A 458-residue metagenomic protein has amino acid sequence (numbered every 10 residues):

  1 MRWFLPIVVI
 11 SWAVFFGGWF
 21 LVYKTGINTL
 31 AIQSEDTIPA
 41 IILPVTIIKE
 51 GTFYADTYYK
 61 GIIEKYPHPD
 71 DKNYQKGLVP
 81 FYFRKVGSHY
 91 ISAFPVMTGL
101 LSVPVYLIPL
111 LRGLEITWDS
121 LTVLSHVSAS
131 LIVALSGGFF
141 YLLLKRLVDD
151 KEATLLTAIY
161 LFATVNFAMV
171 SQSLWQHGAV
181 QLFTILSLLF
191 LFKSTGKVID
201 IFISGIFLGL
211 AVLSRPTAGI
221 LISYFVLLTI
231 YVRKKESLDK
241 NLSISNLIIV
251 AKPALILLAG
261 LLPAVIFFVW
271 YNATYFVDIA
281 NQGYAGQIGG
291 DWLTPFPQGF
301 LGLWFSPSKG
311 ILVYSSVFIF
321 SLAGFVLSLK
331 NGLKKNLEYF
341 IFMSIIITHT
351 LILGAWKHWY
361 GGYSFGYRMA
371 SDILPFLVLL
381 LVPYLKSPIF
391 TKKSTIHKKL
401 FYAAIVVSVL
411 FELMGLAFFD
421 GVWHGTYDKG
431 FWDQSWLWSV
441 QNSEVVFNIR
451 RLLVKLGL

Functional and structural regions predicted by a protein language model:
M1-L458: Membrane-proximal envelope and lipid/glycan-remodeling enzymes
